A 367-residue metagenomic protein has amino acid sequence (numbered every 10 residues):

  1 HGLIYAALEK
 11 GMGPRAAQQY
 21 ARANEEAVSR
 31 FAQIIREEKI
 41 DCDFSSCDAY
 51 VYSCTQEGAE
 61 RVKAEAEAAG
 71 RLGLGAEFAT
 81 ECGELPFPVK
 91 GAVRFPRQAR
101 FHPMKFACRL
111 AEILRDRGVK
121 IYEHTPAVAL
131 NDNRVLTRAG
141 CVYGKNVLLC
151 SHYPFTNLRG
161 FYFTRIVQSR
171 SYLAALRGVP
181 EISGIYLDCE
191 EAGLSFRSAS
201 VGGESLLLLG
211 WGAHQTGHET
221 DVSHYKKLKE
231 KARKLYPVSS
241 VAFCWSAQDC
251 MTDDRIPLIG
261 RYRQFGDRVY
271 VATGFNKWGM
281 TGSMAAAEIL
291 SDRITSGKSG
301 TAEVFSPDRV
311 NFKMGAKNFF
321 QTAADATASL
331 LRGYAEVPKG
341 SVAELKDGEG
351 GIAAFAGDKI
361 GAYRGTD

Functional and structural regions predicted by a protein language model:
H1-T80: Dinucleotide-binding Rossmann-like beta1-alpha1 core, especially the glycine-rich loop that anchors the ADP
G11-A16, D41-V51, T80-E112, G210-Q215 (+1 more regions): Helix-loop-beta segment of a Rossmann-like dinucleotide-binding subdomain
E60-L72, K90-N146, C150: Helical element adjacent to the flavin cofactor pocket in flavoenzyme catalytic cores
E77-A79, K120-Y122, A242-C244: General small-molecule cofactor/ligand-binding pocket signal
R97, E190-E191, Q215-E219, S223-E230 (+2 more regions): C-terminal catalytic lobe of FAD-dependent flavoproteins
A129-A199, S329, A343: Flavin-dependent oxidoreductases
R197-V201, Y262, G365: Short beta-strand micro-motifs enriched in acidic
T301-D367: N-terminal pre-ligand scaffold of iron-sulfur
